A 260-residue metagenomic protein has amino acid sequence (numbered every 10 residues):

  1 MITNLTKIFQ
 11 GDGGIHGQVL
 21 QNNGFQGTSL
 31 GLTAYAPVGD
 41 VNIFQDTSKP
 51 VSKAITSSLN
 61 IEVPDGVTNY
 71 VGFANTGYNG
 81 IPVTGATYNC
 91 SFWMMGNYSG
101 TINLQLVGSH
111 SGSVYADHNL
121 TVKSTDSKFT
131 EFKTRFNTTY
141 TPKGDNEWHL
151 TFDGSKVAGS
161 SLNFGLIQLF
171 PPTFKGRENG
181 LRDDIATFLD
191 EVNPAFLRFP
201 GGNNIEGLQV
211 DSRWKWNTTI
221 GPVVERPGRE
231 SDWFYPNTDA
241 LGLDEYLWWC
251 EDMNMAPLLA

Functional and structural regions predicted by a protein language model:
M1-L241, N254-L258: Extracellular and organelle-lumenal recognition/adhesion modules and their flexible linkers in secreted
Y246: Aromatic/hydrophobic pocket-lining residues that form π-stacking "cages" and hydrophobic walls in ligand
E251: Anion (oxyanion) recognition and catalysis
